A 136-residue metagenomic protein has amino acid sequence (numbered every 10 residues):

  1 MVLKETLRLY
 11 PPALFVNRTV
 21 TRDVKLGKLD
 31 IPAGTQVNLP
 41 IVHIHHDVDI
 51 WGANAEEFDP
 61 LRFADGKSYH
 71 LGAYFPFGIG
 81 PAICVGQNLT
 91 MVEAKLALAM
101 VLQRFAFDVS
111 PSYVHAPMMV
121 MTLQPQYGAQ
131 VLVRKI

Functional and structural regions predicted by a protein language model:
M1-G27: Conserved cytochrome P450 K-helix E-x-x-R motif and the immediately C-terminal K′/meander segment
L39-K67: Conserved cytochrome P450 K-helix/beta-meander segment immediately N-terminal to the heme-binding cysteine loop
G66-F75: Active-site-adjacent bridging/hinge elements
Q87-Q124: Cytochrome P450 heme-binding "Cys pocket" and the immediately downstream C-terminal segment
A106, Q124-I136: C-terminal helix/juxtamembrane-tail motif
